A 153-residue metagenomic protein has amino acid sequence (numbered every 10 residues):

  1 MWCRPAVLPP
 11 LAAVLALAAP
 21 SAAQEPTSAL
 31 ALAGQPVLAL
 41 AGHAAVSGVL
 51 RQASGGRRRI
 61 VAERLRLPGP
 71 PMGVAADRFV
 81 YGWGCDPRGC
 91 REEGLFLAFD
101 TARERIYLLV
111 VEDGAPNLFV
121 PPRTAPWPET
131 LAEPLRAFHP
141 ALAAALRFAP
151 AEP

Functional and structural regions predicted by a protein language model:
M1-C3: N-terminal secretory signal peptides that target proteins for export/translocation
L8-A18: Bacterial N-terminal signal peptides
L11, L109-E112: A generic structural motif
A19-A23: Sec/Tat signal peptide C-region and signal peptidase I cleavage site
Q24-S47, G114-P153: C-terminal partner/receptor-binding element of secreted or periplasmic proteins
R51-V110: Mature extracytoplasmic domains of secretory-pathway proteins
